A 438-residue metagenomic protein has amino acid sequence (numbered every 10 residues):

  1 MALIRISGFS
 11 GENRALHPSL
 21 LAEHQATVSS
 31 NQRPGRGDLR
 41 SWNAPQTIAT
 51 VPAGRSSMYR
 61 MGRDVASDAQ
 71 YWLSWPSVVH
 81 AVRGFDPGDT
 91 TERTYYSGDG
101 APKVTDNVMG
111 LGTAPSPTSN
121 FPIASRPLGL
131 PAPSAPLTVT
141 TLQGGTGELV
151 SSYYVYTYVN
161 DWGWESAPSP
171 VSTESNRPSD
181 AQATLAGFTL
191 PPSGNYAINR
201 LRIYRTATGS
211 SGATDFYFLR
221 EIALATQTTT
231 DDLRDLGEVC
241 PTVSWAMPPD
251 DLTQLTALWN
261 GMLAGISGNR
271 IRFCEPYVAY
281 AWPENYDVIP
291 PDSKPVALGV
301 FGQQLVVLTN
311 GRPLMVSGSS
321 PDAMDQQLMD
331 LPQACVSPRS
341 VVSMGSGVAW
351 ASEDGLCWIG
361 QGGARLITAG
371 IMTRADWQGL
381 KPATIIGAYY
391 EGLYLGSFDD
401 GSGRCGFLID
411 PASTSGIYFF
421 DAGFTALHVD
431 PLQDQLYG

Functional and structural regions predicted by a protein language model:
A2-A15, S293-G438: Beta-sheet-dominated scaffold domains
A2-P34, T50-R55, Y59-N269, F273-Y286: Disordered, low-complexity "stalk" and linker segments at domain junctions of extracellular and cell-surface proteins
A26-G62, W377-D410: Loop/turn-rich, solvent-exposed surfaces of beta-rich toroidal or solenoidal domains
G35-T50, D250-A264, P291-T309, S352-D354: N-terminal short leaders/motifs
D232-E238, N285-V288, A369-P382: Surface-exposed loop and turn segments in beta-propeller and other repeat-based domains that flank or scaffold
